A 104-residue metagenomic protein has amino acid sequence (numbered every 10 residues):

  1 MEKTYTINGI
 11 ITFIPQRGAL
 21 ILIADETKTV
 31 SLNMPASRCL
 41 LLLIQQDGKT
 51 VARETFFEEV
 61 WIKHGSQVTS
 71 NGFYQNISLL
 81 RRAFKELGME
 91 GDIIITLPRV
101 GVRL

Functional and structural regions predicted by a protein language model:
M1-N33: Short boundary/linker motifs that mark transitions into or out of structured domains
I11, K49, I95: Residues that recognize and position ribonucleotide moieties
T29-V60, L80: Short amphipathic alpha-helical recognition elements used for nucleic-acid or partner binding across transcription
S31-L40, S66-K85, V100: DNA-recognition element of transcription regulators
V51-A52, E86-I93: Short, solvent-exposed secondary-structure capping/transition elements
E59-Q67: Short helix-coil junctions and helix-kink-helix linkers
E90-L104: A short linear beta-strand->loop->alpha-helix hinge motif most characteristic of winged-helix/helix-turn-helix
